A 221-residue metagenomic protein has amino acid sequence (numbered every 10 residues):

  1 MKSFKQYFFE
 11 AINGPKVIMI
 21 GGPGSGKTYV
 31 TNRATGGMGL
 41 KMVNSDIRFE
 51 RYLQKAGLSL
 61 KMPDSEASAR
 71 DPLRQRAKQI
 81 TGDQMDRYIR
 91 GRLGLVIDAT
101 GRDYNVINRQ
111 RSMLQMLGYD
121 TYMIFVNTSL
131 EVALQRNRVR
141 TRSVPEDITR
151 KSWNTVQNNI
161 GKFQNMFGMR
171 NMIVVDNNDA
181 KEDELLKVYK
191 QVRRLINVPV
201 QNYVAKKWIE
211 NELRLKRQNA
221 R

Functional and structural regions predicted by a protein language model:
M1-F9: Short acidic, low-complexity intrinsically disordered linear motifs used for protein-protein interactions
F9-G14, R87-I89: Phosphate-binding P-loop
M19: Hydrophobic anchor at the beta1->P-loop junction of P-loop NTPases
G22-P23: The conserved Walker
T28-L93, N105: Conserved substrate/cofactor phosphate-moiety recognition/catalytic segment in nucleotide-dependent phosphotransferases
G37, L130-R221: Conserved GTP-binding G-domain of TRAFAC-class P-loop NTPases and closely related GTPase folds
D98-I107: Acidic, metal-coordinating catalytic cores used for nucleic-acid/nucleotide bond scission and strand-transfer chemistry
R102, Q115-R136: Conserved phosphate-donor/acceptor-positioning beta-strand/loop module used by diverse small-molecule
